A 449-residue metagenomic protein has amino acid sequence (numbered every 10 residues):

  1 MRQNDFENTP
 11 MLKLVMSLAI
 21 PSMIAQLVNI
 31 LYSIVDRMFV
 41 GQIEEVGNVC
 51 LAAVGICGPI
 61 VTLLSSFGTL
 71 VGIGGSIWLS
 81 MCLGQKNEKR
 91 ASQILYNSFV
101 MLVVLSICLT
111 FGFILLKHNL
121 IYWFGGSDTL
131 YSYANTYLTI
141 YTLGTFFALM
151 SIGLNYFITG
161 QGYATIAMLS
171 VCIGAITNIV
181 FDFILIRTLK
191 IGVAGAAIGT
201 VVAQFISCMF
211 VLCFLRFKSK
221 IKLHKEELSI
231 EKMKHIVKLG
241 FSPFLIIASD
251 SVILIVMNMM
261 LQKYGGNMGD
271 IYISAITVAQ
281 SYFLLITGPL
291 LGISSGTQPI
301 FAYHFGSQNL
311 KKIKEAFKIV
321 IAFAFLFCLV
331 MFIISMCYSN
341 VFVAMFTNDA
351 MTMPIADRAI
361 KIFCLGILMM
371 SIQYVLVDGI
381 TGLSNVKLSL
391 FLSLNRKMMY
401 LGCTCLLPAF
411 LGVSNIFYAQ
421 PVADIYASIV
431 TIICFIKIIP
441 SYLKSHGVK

Functional and structural regions predicted by a protein language model:
M1-A19, L79-F146, T188-F241, F301-G366 (+1 more regions): Short alpha-helical transmembrane segments in multi-pass integral membrane proteins
F6-M38, Q42-V46, P59-G74, W78 (+6 more regions): N-terminal transmembrane alpha-helices
M16, L31-Y32, V71, G112-L116 (+15 more regions): Residue-level signal for transmembrane alpha-helical positions in Major Facilitator Superfamily
S17-D36, I140, G174, A203-S207 (+2 more regions): Transmembrane helical elements of multi-pass membrane transporters/channels
I20, D36, G75, L116-K117 (+12 more regions): Hydrophobic/aromatic residues in alpha-helical transmembrane segments
L27, L31-L51, I121-D128, I184-I191 (+5 more regions): Helix-terminus/linker motif at the lipid-water interface of multi-pass membrane proteins
L51-F111, A148-A167, N258, I273-S339 (+1 more regions): Small-residue-rich hydrophobic transmembrane alpha-helices
Y141-T159, A167-A175, A196-V211, L290-S294 (+3 more regions): Short runs within selected transmembrane alpha-helices of multi-pass transporters and secretion channels
